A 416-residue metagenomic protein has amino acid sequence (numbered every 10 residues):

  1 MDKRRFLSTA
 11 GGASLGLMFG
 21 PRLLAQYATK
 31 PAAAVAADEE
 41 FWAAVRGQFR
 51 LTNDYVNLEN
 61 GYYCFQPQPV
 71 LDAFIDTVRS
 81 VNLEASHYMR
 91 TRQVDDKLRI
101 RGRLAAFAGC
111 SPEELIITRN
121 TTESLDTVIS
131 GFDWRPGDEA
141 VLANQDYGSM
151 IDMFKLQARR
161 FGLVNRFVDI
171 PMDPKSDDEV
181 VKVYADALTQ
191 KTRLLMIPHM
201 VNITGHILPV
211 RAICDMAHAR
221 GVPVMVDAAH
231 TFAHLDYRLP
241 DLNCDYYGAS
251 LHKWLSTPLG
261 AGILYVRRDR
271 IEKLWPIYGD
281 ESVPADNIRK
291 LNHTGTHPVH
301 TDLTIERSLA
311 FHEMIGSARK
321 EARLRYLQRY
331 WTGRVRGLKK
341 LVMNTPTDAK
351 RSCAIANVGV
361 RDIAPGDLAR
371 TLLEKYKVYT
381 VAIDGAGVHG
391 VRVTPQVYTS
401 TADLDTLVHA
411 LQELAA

Functional and structural regions predicted by a protein language model:
R5-A416: Pyridoxal 5′-phosphate
